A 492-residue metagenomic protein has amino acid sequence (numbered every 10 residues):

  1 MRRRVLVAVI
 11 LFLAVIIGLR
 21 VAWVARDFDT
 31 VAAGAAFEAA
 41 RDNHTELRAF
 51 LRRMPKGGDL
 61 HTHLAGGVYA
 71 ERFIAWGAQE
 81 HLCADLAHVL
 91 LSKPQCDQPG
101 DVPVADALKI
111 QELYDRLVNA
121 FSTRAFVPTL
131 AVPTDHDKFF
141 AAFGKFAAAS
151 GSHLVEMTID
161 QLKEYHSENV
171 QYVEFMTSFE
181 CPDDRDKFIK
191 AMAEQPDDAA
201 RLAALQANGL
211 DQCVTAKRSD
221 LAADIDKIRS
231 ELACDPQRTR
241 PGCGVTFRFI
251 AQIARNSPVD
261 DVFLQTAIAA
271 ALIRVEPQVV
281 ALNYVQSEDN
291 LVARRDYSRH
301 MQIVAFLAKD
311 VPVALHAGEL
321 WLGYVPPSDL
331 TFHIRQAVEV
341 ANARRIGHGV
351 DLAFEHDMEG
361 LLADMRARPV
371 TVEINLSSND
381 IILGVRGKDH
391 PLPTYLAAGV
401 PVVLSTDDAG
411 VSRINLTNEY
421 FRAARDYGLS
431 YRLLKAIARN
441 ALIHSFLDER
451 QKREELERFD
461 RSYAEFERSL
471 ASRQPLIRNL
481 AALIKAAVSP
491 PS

Functional and structural regions predicted by a protein language model:
M1-I16: N-terminal Sec-pathway targeting helices
R2, I17-S492: Metal-cofactor-binding active-site regions of metalloenzymes
